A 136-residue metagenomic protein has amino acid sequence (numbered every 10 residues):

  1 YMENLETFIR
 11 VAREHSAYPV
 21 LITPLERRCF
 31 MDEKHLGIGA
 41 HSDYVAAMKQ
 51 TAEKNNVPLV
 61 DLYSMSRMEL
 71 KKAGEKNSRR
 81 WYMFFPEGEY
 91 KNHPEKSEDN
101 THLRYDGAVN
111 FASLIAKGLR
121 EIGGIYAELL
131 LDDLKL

Functional and structural regions predicted by a protein language model:
Y1-V109, S113-L131: Alpha-helical cap/lid subdomain in secreted, periplasmic, or secretory-pathway luminal O-acyl-processing enzymes
D132-L136: A short, charged, Gly/Pro-tolerant segment at domain boundaries
